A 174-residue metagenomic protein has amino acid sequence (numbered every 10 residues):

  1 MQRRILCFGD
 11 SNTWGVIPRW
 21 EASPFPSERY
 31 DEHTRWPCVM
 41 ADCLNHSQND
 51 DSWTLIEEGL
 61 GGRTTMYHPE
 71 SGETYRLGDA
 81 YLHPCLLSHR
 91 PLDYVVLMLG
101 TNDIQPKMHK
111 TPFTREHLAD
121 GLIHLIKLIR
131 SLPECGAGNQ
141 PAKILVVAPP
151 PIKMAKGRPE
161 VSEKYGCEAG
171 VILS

Functional and structural regions predicted by a protein language model:
M1-G59, P84-H89, V95: Serine-esterase "nucleophile elbow" of acetyl-processing enzymes
S11-W14, G61-M66, I104, I152-M154: Active-site loop signature of alpha/beta-hydrolase-fold enzymes
T13, T34, T54, T64-T65 (+3 more regions): Residue-identity detector for threonine
R19-W20, H68-E70, M108-F113: Short, solvent-exposed loop/turn segments at secondary-structure boundaries
H46, D51, Y75-S174: Alpha-helical cap/lid subdomain in secreted, periplasmic, or secretory-pathway luminal O-acyl-processing enzymes
G59-G62, V146-A148: A general secondary-structure junction signal
G61-H83: Charged, often glycine-rich, active-site loop that binds/positions anionic groups
